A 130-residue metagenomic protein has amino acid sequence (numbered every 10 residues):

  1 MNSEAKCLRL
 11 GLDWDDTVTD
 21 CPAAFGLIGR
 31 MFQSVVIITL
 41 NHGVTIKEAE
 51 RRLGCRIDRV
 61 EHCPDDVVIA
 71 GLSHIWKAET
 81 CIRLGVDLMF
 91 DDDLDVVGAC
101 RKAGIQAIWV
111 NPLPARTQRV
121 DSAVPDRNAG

Functional and structural regions predicted by a protein language model:
M1-C7, A123-G130: Short intrinsically disordered terminal tails
M1-G71: Alpha-helical substrate-recognition element adjacent to the catalytic core
R9, I75-L94: Conserved Lys-Pro-Asp/Glu-containing loop-to-beta segment of HAD-superfamily phosphomonoesterases, centered on
A24-G29, K77-C81, V97: Short amphipathic alpha-helical segments and helix-helix/interface helices
K47, V67-S73, R116-P125: Short, charged, surface-exposed secondary-structure boundary motifs
K47-G54, T80, A99-G104, V120-D121: Short, aromatic/basic amphipathic alpha-helical patches
R52-C55, A107-I108, P125-R127: Short, hinge-like loop/turn segments at secondary-structure boundaries
L88-A123: Acidic, Mg2+-coordinating phosphoryl-transfer loop and its flanking beta/alpha structural elements, shared across
